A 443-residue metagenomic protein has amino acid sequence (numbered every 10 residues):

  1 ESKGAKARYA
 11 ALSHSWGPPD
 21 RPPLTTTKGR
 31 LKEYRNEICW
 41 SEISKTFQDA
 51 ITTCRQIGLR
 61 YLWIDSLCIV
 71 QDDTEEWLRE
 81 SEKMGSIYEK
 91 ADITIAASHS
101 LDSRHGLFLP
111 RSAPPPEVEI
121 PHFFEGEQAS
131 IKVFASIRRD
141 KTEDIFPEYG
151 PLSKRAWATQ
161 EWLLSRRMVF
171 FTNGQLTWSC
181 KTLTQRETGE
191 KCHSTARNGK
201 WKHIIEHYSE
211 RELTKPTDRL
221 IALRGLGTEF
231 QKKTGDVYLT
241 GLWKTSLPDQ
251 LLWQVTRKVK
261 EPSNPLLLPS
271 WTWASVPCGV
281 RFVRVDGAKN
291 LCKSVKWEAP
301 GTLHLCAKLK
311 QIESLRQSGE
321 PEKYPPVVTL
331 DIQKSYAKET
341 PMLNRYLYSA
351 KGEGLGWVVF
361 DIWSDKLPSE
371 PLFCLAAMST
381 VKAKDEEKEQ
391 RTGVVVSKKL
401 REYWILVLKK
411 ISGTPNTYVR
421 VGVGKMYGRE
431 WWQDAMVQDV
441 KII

Functional and structural regions predicted by a protein language model:
E1-I57, I69-I443: Feature captures the RNA virus RNA-dependent RNA polymerase
R60: Short acidic/polar active-site loop segments enriched in Thr and Asp
I64: Conserved functional hotspot residues or short segments at active or partner-binding sites across diverse domains
